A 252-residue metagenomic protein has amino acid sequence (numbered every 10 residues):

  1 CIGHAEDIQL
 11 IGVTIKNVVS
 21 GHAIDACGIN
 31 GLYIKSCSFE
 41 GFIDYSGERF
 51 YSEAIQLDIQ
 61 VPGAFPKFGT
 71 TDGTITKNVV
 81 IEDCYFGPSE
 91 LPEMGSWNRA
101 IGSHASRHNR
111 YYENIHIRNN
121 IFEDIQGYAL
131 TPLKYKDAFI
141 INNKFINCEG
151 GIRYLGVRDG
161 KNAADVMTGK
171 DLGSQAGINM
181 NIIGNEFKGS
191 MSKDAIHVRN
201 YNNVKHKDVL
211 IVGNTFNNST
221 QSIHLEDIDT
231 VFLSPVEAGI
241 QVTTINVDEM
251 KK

Functional and structural regions predicted by a protein language model:
C1, Q9, D25, Y33 (+11 more regions): Extracellular beta-strand solenoid repeats
C1, V18-A26, F42-A54, A64-K67 (+8 more regions): Short glycine/acidic-rich loop motifs that flank beta-strands on beta-rich extracellular proteins
C1-D7, N17-I29, L57-P62, D72 (+2 more regions): Extracellular beta-strand-rich solenoid/capping regions of secreted or surface-exposed proteins that bind or remodel
A5-I8, G28-Y33, K77, Y112-E113 (+5 more regions): Short "repeat-start/strand-capping" segments in structured domains, especially the N-termini of parallel beta-helix
I59-F68, W97-A105, D159-L172: Surface-exposed intrinsically disordered loops and tails
E113-I117, I121-R199: Eukaryotic tandem repeat interaction scaffolds
D208-K252: Leucine-rich solenoid repeat scaffolds
